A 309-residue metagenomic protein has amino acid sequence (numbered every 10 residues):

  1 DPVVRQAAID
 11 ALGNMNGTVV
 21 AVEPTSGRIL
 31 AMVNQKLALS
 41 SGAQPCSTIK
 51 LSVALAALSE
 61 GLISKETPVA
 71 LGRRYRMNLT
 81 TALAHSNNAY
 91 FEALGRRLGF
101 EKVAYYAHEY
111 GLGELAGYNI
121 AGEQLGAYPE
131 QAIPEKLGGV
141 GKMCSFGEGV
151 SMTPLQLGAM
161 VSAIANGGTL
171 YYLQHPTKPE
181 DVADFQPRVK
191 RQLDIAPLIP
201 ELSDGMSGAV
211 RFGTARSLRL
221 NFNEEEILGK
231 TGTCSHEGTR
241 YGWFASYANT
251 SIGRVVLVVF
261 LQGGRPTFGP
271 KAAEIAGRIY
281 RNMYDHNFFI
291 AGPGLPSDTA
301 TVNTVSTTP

Functional and structural regions predicted by a protein language model:
P2-V3, A7, N16-A31, S41 (+3 more regions): Beta-lactam-recognizing serine transpeptidase/beta-lactamase-like catalytic domain environment
A7, A11, A56, G205 (+2 more regions): Generic non-transmembrane alpha-helical segments
Q35-L39: A short acidic/small-residue loop/turn micro-motif
C46-L55: Active/ligand-binding-proximal structured segments within catalytic/core domains that scaffold catalytic residues
L55-S59, Y118-A121, Y128-Q131, R281-M283 (+1 more regions): Low-complexity, flexible helical/coil segments
A273-P309: Short, gly/Ser/Thr-rich active-site loops of penicillin-recognizing serine hydrolases
